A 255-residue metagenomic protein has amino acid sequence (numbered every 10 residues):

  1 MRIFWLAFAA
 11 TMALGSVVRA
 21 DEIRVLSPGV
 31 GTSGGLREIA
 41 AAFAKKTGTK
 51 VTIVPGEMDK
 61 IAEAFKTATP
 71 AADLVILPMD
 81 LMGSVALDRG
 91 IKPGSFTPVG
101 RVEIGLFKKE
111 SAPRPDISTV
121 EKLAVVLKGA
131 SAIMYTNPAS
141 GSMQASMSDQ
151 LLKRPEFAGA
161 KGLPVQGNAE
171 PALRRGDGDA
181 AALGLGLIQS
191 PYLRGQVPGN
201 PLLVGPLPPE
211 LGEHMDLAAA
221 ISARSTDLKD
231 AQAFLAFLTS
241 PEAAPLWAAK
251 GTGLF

Functional and structural regions predicted by a protein language model:
M1-A7, S16: Bacterial N-terminal signal peptides that target proteins for export
L14-A20: Sec/Tat signal peptide C-region and signal peptidase I cleavage site
D21-A71, M79-D88, K92, T97-V102 (+1 more regions): Exported/periplasmic ABC-transporter solute-binding proteins
